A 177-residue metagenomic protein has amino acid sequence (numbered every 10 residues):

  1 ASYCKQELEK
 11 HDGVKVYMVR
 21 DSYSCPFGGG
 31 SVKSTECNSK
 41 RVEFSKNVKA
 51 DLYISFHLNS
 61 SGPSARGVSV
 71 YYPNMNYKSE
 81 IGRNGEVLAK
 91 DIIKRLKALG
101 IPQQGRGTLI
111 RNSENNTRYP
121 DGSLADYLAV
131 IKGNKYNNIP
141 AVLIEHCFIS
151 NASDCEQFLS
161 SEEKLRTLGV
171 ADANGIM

Functional and structural regions predicted by a protein language model:
A1-V87: Catalytic-core regions of hydrolytic enzymes
C4, S34-R41, N84-L88, I92 (+4 more regions): Stable alpha-helical elements in mature extracytoplasmic
C4-D12, R95, L99-G100, V130-I139: A structural motif corresponding to the C-terminal end of an alpha-helix and its immediate exit/capping segment
K15-V16, Q103, A141: Hydrophobic anchor at the start of a short beta-strand that flanks the dinucleotide cofactor-binding loop
S55, N59-S61, L109-M177: Active-site-adjacent mobile loop/cap segments within catalytic or ligand-binding domains
S79-E80, N84-N115: Acidic, glycine-rich loop-and-strand cores that form catalytic or ligand-binding grooves in diverse globular domains
